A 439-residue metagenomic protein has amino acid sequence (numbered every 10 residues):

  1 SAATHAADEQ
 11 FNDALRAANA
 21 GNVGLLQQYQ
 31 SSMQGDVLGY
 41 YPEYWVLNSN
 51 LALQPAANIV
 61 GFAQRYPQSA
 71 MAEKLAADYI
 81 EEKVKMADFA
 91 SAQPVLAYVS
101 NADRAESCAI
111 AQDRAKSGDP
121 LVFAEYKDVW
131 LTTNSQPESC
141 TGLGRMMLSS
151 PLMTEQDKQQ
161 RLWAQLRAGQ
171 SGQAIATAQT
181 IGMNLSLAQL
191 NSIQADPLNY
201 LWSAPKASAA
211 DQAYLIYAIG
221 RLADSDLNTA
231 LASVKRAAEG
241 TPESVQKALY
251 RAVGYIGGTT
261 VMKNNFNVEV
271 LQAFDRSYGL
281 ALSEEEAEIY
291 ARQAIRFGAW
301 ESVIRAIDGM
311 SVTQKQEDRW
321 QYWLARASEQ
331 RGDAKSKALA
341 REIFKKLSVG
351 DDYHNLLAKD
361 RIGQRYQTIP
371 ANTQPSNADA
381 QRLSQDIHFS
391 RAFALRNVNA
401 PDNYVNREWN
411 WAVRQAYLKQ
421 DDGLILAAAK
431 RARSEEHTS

Functional and structural regions predicted by a protein language model:
A2-S439: Cell-wall glycan-active module
